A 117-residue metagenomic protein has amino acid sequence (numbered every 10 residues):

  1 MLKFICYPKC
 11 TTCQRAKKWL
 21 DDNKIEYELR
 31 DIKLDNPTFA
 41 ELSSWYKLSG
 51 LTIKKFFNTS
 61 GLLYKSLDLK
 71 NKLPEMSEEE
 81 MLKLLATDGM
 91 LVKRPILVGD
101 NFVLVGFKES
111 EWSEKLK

Functional and structural regions predicted by a protein language model:
M1-N23, Y27-I32: Local sequence-structure signature of Cys/Sec-based thiol-disulfide redox active-site neighborhoods
L34-K117: Thiol/selenol-based redox catalytic cores and closely related redox-interacting motifs
